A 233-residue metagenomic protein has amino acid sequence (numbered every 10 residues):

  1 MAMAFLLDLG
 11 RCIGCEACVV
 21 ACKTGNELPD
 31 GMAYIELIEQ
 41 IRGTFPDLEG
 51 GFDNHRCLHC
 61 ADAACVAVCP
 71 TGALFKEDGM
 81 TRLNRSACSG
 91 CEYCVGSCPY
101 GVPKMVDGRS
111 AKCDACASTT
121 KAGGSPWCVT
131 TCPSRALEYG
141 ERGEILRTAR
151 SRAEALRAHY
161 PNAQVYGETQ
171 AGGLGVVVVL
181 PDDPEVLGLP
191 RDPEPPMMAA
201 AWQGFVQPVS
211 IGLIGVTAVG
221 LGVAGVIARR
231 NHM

Functional and structural regions predicted by a protein language model:
M1-M233: Non-ligating segments of multi-cofactor redox enzymes
